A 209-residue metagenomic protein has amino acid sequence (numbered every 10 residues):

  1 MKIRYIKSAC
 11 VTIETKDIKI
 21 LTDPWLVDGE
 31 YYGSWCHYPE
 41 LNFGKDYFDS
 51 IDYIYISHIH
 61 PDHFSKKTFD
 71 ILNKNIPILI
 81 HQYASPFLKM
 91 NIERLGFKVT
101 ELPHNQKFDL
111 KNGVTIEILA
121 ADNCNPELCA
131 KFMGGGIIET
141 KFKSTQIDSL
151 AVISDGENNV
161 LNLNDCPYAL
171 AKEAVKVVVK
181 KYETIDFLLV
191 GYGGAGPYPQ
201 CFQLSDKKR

Functional and structural regions predicted by a protein language model:
M1-G44, S144-D165: Conserved beta-strand hairpin/beta-sheet module of binuclear metal-dependent hydrolase folds, prominently
T12-E14, D109-E183: Catalytic core of the metallo-beta-lactamase
D17-Y55, I59, K66-I71, P126-C129 (+2 more regions): Pre-active-site segment of Zn-dependent metallo-hydrolases
L21-D23, S50-D62, L79-Y83, L161-C166 (+2 more regions): Active-site neighborhood of phospho(di)ester-bond hydrolases with catalytic His/Asp-centered motifs
L21-L26, Q106, G113-C124, T184-P199: Conserved catalytic scaffold of divalent metal-dependent phosphoesterases
L41-F108, N123-P126: Active-site HxH/HxHxD metal-binding segment of metal-dependent hydrolases
I80, Q146, A169-R209: Cap/insert and terminal regions of metallo-dependent hydrolase folds
I92-N112, K181-T184, Q203-R209: Binuclear metal-ion centers of metallo-dependent hydrolases, dominated by the metallo-beta-lactamase
